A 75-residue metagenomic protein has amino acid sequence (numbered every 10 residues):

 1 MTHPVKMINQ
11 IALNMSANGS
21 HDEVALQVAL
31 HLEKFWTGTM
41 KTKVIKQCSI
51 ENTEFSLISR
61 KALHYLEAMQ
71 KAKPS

Functional and structural regions predicted by a protein language model:
M1, E33, E51-F55: Intrinsic-disorder-associated interaction segments
M1-L26: N-terminal acidic leader/helix
K6, Q27-H31, L57, K61: Amphipathic alpha-helical interaction segments
M15, L63-Q70: C-terminal alpha-helix/helix-terminus motif
V24-S49: Amphipathic, hydrophobic secondary-structure cores in small proteins
M40-L66: Short, charged early-sequence alpha-helical segments and their helix-coil boundaries
A72-S75: Short acidic DE-rich linear segments
